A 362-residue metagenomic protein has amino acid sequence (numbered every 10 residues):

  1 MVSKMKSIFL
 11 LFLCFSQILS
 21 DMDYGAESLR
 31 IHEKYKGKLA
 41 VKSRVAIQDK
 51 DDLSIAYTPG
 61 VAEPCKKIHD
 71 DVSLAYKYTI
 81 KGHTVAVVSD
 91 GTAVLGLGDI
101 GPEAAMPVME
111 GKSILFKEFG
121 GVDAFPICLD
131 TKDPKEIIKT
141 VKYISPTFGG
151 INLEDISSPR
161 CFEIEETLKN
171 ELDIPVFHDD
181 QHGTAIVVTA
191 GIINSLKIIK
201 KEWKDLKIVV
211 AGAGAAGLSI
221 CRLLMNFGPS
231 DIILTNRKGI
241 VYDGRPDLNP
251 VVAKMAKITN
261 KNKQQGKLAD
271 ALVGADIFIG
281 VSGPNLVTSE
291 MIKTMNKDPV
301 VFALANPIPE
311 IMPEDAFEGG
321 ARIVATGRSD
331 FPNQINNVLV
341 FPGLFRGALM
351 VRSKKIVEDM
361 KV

Functional and structural regions predicted by a protein language model:
V2-D21: Classical Sec-dependent N-terminal signal peptides that target proteins to the secretory pathway
M22-V176: N-terminal ligand-binding/catalytic initiation module
E33, Y76-K81, K117-E118, Y143-S145 (+7 more regions): Solvent-exposed alpha-helices and their adjacent loops that cap or buttress functional pockets in soluble metabolic
L95, I100-G120, H178, H182 (+1 more regions): Glycine-rich phosphate/diphosphate-binding loop of Rossmann-like nucleotide-binding domains
P126, N152-D155, V176-D179, V210 (+4 more regions): General beta-strand structural signal in soluble alpha/beta enzymes
P175, D179-D180, I199-K201, A303-A305 (+1 more regions): Adenosine-phosphate binding glycine-rich loop
A253-I323, R328-D330: Rossmann-like adenosine-cofactor binding region
